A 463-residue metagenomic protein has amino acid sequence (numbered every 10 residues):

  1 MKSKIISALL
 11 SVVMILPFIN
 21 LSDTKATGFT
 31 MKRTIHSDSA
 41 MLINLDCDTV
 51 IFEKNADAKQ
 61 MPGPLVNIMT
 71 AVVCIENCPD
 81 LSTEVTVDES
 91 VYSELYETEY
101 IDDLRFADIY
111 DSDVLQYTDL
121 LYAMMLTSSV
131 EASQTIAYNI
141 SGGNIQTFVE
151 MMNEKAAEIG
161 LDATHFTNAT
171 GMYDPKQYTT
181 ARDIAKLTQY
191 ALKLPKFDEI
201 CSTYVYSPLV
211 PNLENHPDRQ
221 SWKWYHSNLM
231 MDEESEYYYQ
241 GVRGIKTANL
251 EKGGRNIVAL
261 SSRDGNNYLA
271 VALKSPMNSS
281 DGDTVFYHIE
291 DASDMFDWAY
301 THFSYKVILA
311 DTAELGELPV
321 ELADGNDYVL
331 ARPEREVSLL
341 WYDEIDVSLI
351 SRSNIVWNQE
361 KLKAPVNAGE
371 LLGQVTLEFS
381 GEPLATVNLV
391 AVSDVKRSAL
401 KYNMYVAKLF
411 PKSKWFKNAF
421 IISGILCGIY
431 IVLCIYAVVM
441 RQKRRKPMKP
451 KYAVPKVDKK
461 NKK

Functional and structural regions predicted by a protein language model:
M1-L9: Bacterial N-terminal signal peptides that target proteins for export
L10, M14-F18: Hydrophobic core
N20-R182, K186-P195: Active-site-adjacent loops and short helices of periplasmic peptidoglycan-processing enzymes
L161-D162, P175-Y178, R182-D183, T188-G424 (+3 more regions): Domain-terminus/edge residues, biased toward the C-terminal soluble/receptor-binding domains of extracytoplasmic
V457-K463: Alpha-helical transmembrane segments forming the membrane-embedded cores of inner-membrane proteins across
